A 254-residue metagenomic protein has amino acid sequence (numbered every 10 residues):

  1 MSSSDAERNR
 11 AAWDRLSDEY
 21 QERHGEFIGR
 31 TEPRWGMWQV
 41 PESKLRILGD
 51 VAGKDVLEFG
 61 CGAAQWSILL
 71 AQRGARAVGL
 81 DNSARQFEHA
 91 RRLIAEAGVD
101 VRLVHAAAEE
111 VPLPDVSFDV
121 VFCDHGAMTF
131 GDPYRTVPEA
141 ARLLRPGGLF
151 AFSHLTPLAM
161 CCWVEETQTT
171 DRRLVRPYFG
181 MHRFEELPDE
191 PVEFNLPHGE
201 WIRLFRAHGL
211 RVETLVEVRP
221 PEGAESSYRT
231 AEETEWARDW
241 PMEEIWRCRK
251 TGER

Functional and structural regions predicted by a protein language model:
M1-F27: N-terminal, positively charged/glycine-rich alpha-helical extensions of SAM-dependent methyltransferases
E26-K54: Conserved alpha-helix/loop element of class I SAM-dependent methyltransferases that forms part of the SAM/SAH-binding
D55-E110: Class I SAM-dependent methyltransferase SAM/SAH-binding core
E109-V120: A short acidic, Gly/Pro-enriched loop at the edge of an enzyme's catalytic core that lines a small-molecule cofactor
V120-Y134: A short SAM/SAH-binding and catalytic strip from SAM-dependent methyltransferases
Y134-L149: A short glycine-rich, Lys/Arg-flanked "PGG" loop and its adjoining helix->strand segment in the class I
L149-H182: Conserved class I S-adenosyl-L-methionine
V192-L215: Short alpha-helix
